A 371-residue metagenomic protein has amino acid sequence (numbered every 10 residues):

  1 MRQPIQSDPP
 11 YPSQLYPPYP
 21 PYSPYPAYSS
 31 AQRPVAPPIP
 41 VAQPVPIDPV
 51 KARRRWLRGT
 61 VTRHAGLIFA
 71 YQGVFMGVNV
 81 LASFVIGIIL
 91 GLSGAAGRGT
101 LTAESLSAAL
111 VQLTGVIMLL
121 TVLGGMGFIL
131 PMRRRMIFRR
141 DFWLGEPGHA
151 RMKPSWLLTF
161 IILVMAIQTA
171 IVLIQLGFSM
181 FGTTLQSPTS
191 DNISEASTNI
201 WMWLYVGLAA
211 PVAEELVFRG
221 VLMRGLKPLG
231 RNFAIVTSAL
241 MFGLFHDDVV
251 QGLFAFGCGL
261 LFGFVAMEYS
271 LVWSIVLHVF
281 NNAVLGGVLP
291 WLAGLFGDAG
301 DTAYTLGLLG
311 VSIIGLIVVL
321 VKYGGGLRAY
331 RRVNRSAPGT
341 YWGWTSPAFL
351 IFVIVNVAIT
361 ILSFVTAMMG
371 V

Functional and structural regions predicted by a protein language model:
M1-P154, L285-V371: N-terminal, membrane-interfacial amphipathic/helix-forming hydrophobic leader that caps and precedes the first
F69, G73, I161, L204 (+10 more regions): Residue-level signature of the transmembrane alpha-helical core of multi-pass small-molecule transporters
M76-G77, M165-Q168, A239-D247, F280-P290 (+1 more regions): Aromatic-anchored segments of alpha-helical transmembrane domains
G91, A95-L110, R140-L216, F364-V371: Juxtamembrane helix-loop-helix connectors linking adjacent transmembrane helices in multi-pass membrane enzymes
G148, T183-T184, L226-F233, M267: Juxtamembrane helix-boundary/capping and inter-helix hinge elements in multi-pass membrane proteins
T189-G252, G257: Function-critical hydrophobic alpha-helical transmembrane segments in multi-pass membrane proteins
H246, V250-G257, L261-F296: Hydrophobic alpha-helical segments
